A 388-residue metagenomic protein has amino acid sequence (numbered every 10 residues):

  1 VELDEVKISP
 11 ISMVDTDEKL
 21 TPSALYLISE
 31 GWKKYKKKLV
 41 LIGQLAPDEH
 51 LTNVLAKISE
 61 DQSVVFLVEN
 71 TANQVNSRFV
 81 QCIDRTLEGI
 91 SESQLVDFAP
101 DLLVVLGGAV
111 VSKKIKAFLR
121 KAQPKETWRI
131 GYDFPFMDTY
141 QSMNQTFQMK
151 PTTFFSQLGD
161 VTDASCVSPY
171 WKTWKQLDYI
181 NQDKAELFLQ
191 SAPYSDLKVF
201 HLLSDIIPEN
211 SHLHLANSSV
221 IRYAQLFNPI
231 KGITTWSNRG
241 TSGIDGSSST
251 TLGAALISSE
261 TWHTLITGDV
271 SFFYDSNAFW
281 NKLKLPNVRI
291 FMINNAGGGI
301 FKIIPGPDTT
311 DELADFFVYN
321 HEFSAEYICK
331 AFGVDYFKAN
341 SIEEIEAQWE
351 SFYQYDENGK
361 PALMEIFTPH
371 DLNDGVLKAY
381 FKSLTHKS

Functional and structural regions predicted by a protein language model:
V1-K34: Conformationally flexible catalytic loops at phosphate/diphosphate-handling active centers
A24-K38, I58, L203-E209, A255-E260 (+1 more regions): Glycine-rich phosphate/diphosphate-binding loops that line cofactor/substrate pockets in enzymes
K37-L39, L102, H212, W262-T264: Structural motif
I42-W128, I230-S258, D275-N277, N340-S341: Glycine-rich, anion-gripping cofactor-binding loops and their flanking helix/strand elements in enzyme active sites
Q44-A46, T71-A72, G108-V111, D133 (+4 more regions): Short glycine-rich anion-binding loops that position phosphate/pyrophosphate groups of nucleotides and phosphorylated
V80-I90, N144-L158, H321, Y336-E343: Short acidic-hydrophobic, aromatic-tinged amphipathic segments that line or gate anion-handling sites
K175-E260, T385: Active-site diphosphate/adenylate-binding microenvironment
Y223-S388: Thiamine diphosphate
